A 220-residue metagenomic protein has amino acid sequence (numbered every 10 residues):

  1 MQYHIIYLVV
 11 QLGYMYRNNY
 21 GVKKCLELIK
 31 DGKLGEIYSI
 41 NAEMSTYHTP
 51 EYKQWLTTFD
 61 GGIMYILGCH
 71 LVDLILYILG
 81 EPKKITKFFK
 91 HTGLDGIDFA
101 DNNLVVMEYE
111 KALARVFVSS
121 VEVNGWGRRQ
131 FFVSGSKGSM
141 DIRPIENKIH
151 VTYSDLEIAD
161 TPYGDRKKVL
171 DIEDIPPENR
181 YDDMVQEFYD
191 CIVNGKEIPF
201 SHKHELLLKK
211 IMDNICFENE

Functional and structural regions predicted by a protein language model:
M1-V9: Rossmann-fold NAD(P)-binding glycine/threonine-rich loop
L8-Q11, Y16-G96: Predominantly a Rossmann-like dinucleotide-binding segment in NAD(P)-dependent oxidoreductases
Y20, K24-E27, L74, L104 (+3 more regions): Alpha-helical elements of Rossmann-like donor-binding domains used by nucleotide-donor carbohydrate transfer enzymes
D60-Y65, L170-N179: A short glycine-threonine-serine/GTX helix/turn-capping micro-motif
D73-K148, Q186-K196: Contiguous beta-strand/loop segments that form the cofactor/metal-binding neighborhood of enzyme cores
N124, E173-Q186: Active-site loop of classical SDR/Rossmann-like NAD(P)-dependent oxidoreductases, centered on the catalytic Tyr-X3-Lys
F131, N147-D165: Short polybasic amphipathic segments
D183-E220: C-terminal helix-rich "cap/oligomerization" subdomain common to oxidoreductases
